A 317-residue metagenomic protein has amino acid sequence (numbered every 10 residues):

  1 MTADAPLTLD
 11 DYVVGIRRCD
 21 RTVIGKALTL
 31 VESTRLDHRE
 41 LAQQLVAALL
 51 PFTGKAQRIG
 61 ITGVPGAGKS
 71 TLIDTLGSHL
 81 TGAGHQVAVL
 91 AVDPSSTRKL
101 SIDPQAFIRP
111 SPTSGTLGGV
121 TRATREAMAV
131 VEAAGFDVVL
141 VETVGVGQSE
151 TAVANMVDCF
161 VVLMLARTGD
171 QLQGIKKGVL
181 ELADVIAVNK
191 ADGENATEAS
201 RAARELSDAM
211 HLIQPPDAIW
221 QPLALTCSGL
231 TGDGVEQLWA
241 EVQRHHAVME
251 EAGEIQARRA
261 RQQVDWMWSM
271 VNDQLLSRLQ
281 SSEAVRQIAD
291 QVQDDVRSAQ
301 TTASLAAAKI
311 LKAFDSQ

Functional and structural regions predicted by a protein language model:
D4-D11, R18, I61, S70 (+6 more regions): Expand to "…catalyze enediolate/carbanion chemistry for C-C bond making/breaking, isomerization, decarboxylation
L7-A67, T71-S149, M156-L163, R167-Q171: Nucleotide-state-sensitive switch-loop elements of NTP-binding domains
D10-V14, A67, S111, A187-D192 (+3 more regions): Short hinge/gating elements
I24-K26, T226, Q237-D315: Long, well-ordered amphipathic alpha-helical subdomains in the mid-to-C-terminal portions of large enzyme subunits
R98-K99, L172-K177, L212-P216: Short beta-strand/turn micro-motifs at beta-sheet edges
A127, A152, M156, I175-G178 (+4 more regions): Alpha-helical scaffold elements adjacent to nucleotide-binding pockets in ATP/GTP-utilizing enzyme cores
T168-T197: Flexible active-site lid/hinge loop adjacent to a nucleotide/diphosphate and Mg2+-phosphate binding pocket
V185, A191-M249: Canonical P-loop GTPase G-domain recognition
